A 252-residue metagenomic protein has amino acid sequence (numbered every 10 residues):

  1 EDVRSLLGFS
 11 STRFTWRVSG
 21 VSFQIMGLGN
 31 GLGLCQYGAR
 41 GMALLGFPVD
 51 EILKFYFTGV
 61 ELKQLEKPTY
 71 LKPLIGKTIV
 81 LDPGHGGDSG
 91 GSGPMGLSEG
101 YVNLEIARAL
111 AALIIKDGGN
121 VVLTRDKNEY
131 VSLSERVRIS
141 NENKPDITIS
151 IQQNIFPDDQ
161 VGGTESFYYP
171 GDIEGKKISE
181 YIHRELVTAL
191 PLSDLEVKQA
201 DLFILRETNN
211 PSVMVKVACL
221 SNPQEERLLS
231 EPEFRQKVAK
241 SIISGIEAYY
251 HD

Functional and structural regions predicted by a protein language model:
E1-K77: Conserved, single-site charged/polar hotspot
V18-S19, D88-G91, I114-G118: A short alpha-helix capping/helix-coil boundary motif
L28-G29, G86, L220: Short, glycine-/Ser/Thr-/acidic-enriched flexible segments
G29, M42, G93, D126 (+1 more regions): Short, flexible active-site loop motifs that bind/organize anionic cofactors or intermediates
K77-G96: Short glycine-rich His-centered loop
K77-T78, L97-D252: Active-site-proximal helix/loop segments of hydrolytic enzymes
